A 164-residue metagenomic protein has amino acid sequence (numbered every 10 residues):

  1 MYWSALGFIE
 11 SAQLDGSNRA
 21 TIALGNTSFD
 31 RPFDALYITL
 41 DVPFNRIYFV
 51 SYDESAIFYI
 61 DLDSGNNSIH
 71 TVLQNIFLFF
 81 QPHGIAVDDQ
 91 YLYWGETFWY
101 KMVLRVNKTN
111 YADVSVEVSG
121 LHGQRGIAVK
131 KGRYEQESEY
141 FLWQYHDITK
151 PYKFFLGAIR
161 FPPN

Functional and structural regions predicted by a protein language model:
W3, F49, W94-G95, F141-Q144: Residue position within the beta-strands of beta-propeller blades
S4-L6, T27-R46, I76-Q90, G120-E135: Beta-rich, blade/repeat-based domains predominating in secreted/periplasmic proteins but also intracellular
L6-F8, F44, Y52-E54, T97-Y100 (+1 more regions): Surface-exposed loop/turn positions within WD40 beta-propeller blades
Q13-S17, D61-G65, V106-Y111, P162: Short loop/turn segments that connect beta-strands within beta-propeller blades
N18-F29, N66-I76, A112-V118: A short beta-strand motif characteristic of beta-propeller blades
T97-N164: Blade-level signature of beta-propeller repeat domains, shared across WD40, Kelch, NHL, RCC1 and BNR/Asp-box propellers
